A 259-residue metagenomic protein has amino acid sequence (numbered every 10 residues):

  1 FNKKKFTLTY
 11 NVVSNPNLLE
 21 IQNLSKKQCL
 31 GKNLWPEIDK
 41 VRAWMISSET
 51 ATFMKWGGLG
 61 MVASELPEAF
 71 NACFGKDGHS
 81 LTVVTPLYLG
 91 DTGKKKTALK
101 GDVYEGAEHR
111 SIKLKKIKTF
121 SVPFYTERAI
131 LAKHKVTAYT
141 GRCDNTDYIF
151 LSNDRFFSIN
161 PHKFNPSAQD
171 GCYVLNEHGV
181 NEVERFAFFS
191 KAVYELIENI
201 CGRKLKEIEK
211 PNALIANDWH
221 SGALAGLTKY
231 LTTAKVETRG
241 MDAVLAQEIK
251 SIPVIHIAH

Functional and structural regions predicted by a protein language model:
N2-R42, H134-T137: Non-catalytic membrane-proximal stalk/linker segments that position and tether the catalytic domains
N15, Q22, P86-E209: A conserved catalytic-core segment of Leloir-type glycosyltransferases
K27-W56, T85-L87: Nucleotide-activated donor-dependent transferases that construct or modify glycoconjugates
S48-E49, L59, V84-L89, A216-S221 (+1 more regions): An acidic- and aromatic-residue-enriched active-site/binding cleft used to recognize and process polar
E49-V62, T92-K94: A short, glycine/small-residue-rich beta-strand->loop->alpha-helix junction that serves as a flexible
L59-N71: Short amphipathic alpha-helix
F186-H259: Conserved nucleotide-sugar donor-interacting segment of glycosyltransferase catalytic cores, predominantly GT-B
